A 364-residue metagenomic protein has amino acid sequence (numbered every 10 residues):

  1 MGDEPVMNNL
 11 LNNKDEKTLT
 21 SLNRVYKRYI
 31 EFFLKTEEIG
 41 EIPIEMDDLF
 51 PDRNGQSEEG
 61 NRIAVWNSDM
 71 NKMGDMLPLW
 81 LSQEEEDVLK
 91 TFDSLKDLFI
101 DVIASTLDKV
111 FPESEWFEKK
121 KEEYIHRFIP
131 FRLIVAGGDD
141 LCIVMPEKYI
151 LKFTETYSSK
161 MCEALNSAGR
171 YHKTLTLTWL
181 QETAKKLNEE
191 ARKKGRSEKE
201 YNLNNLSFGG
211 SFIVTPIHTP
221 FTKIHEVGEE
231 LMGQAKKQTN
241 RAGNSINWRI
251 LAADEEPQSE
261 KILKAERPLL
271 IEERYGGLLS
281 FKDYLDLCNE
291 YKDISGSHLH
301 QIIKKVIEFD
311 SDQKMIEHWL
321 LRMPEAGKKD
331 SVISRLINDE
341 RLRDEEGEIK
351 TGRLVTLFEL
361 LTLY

Functional and structural regions predicted by a protein language model:
M1-D139, I143-Y364: Charged, helix-rich terminal subdomains or tails
